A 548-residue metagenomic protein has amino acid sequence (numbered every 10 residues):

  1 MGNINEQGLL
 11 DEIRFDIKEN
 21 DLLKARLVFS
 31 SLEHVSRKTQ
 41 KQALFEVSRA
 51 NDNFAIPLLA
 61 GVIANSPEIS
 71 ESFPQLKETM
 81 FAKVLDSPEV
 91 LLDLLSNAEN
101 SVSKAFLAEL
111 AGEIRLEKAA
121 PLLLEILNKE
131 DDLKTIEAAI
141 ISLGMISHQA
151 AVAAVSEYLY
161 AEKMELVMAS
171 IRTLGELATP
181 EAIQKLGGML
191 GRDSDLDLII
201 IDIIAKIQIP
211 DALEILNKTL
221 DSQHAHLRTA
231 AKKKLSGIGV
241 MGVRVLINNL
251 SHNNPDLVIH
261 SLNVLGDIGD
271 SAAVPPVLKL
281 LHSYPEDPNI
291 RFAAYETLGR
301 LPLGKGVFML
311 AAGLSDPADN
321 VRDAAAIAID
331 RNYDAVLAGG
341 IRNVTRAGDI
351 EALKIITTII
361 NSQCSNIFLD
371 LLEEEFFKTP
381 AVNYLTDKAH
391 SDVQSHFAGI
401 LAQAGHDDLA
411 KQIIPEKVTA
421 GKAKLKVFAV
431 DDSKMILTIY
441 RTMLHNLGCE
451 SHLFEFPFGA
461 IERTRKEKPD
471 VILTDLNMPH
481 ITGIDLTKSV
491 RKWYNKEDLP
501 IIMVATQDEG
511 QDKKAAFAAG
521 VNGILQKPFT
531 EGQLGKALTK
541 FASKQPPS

Functional and structural regions predicted by a protein language model:
L22-S30, D52-A64, L85-S96, L116-N128 (+10 more regions): Amphipathic alpha-helical scaffolding segments comprising HEAT/armadillo-like alpha-solenoid repeats
T438-H445: Charged docking surfaces used in two-component/phosphorelay signaling
E467-L473, N477: Active-site beta3 strand of CheY-like receiver
M478, V490: Receiver (REC) domain active-site loop signature in two-component systems and cognate sites in sensor histidine kinases
P479, E509: The feature encodes the CheY-like receiver
K527: A Lys-centered signature of the CheY-like receiver
